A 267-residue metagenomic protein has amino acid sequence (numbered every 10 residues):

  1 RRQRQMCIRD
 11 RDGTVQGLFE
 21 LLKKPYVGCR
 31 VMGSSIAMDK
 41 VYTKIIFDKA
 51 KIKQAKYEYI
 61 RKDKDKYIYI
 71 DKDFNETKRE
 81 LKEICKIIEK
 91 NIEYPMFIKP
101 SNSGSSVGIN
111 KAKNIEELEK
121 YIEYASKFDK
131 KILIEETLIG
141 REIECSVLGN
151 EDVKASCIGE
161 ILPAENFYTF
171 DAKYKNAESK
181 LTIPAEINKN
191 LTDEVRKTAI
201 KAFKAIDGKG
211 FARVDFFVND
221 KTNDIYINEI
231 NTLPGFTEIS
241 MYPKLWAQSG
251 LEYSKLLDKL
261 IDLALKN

Functional and structural regions predicted by a protein language model:
R1-I8: Short, small-residue-biased leader/transition segments that mark boundaries at the very start of proteins
D10-L22: Short Gly/Thr/Asp-enriched flexible loops that form oxyanion-binding sites at enzyme active sites
F19, E136, S146-V147, F203-F236 (+1 more regions): Conserved metal-phosphate-binding beta-hairpin within the catalytic cores of diverse ATP-dependent phosphoryl-transfer
P25-Y26, Q54, M96, Y253: Hydrophobic beta-strand scaffold residues
I36-E135, I139-G140: Active-site nucleotide/adenylate-binding loops and adjacent lid/helix of ATP-dependent enzymes
S106, I161-A164, N231-L245: Glycine-rich phosphate/pyrophosphate-binding beta-alpha loops
K113-K197, D224-Y226: Phosphate-binding site of ATP-dependent enzymes
E160-A212, K244-N267: Active-site "cap" helix and flanking loop/linker of ATP-utilizing ligase/carboxylase catalytic domains
